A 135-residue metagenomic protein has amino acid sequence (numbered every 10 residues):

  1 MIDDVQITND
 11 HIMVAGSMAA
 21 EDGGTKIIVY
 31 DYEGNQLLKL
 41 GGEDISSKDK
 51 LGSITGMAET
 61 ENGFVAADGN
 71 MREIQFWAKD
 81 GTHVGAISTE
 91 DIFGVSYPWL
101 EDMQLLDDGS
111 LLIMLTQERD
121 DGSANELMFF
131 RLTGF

Functional and structural regions predicted by a protein language model:
M1-F135: Eukaryotic scaffold repeat domains enriched in small/polar residues
